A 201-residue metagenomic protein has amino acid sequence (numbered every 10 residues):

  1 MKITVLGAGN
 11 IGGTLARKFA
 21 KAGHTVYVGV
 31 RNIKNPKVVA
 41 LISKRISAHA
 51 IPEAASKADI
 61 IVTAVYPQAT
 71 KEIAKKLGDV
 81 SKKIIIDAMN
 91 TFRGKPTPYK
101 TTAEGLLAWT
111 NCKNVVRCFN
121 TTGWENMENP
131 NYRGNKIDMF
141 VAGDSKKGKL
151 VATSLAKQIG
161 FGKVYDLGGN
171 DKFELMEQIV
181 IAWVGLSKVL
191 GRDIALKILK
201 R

Functional and structural regions predicted by a protein language model:
M1-K2, I84, D138: Residues that mark the start of a beta-strand
M1-V38: NAD(P)+-binding Rossmann beta1-loop-alpha1 motif at the extreme N-terminus of oxidoreductases
L6, D138-R201: Active-site-lining helix/loop region of Rossmann-like oxidoreductase modules
G23, K57-D59, C112, F161: Short, well-ordered alpha-helix to beta-strand connector turns
K34, R45-I84, A88-G94: Rossmann-like NAD(P)-binding element
T70-K71, W124, G148-L150: Short, well-ordered alpha-helical microsegments
M89-R133: Rossmann-fold NAD(P)-binding glycine/threonine-rich loop
